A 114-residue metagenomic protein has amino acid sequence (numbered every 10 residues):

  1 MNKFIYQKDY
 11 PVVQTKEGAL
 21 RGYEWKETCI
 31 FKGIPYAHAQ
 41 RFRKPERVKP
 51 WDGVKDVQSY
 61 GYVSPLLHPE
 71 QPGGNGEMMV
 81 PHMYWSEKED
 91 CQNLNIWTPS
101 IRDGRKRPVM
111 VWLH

Functional and structural regions predicted by a protein language model:
N2-H114: Non-catalytic accessory segments of hydrolases
